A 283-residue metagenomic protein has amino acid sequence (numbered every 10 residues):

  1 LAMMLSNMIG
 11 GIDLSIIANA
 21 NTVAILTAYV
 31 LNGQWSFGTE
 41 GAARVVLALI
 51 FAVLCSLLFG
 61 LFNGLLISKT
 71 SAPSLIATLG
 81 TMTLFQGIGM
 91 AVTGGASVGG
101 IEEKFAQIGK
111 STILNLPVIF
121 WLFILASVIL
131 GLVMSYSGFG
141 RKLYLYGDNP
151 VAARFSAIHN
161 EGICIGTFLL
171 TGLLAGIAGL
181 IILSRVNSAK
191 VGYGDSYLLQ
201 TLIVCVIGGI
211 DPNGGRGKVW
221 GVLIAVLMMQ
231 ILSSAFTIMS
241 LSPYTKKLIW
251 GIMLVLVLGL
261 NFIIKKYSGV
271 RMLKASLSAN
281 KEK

Functional and structural regions predicted by a protein language model:
L1-F37, L65-S71, V206-R216, I252: Single transmembrane alpha-helix segments in multi-pass membrane proteins
A2-M4, V53-S56, M82-G87, L122-V133 (+4 more regions): Hydrophobic core segments of alpha-helical transmembrane domains in multi-pass membrane transport and ion-translocation
L5, Y29, L57-T70, A91-V92 (+7 more regions): Membrane-interface helix caps of multi-pass small-molecule transporters
S36-T81, L125, I224-A225: Alpha-helical transmembrane segments within multi-pass membrane transporters and channels
R44-A52, S56-N63, N115-K190: Helix-loop-helix "hairpin" substructures at the membrane interface of multi-pass membrane proteins
T70, S74-S137, I163-G166, R185-G194 (+2 more regions): Transmembrane helix-bundle core of multi-pass membrane transporters and related energy-transducing complexes
F155-G162, F236-K283: Cytosolic-side transmembrane-helix boundaries in multi-pass membrane proteins
A175, R185-G251: Transmembrane alpha-helical segments in multi-pass inner-membrane proteins
